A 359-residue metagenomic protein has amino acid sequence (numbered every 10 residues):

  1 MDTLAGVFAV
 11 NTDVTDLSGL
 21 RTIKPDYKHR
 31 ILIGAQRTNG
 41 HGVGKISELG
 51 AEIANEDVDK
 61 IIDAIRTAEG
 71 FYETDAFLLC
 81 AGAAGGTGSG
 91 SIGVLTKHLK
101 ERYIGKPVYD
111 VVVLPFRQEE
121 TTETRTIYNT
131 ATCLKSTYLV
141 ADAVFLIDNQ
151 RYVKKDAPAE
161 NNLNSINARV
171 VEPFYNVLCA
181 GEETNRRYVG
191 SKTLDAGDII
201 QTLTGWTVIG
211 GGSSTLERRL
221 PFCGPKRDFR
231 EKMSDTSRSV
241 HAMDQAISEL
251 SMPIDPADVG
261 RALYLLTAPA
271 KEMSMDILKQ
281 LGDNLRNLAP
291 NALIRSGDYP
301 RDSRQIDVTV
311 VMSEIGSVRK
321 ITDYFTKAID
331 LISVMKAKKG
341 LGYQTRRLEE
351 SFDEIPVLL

Functional and structural regions predicted by a protein language model:
M1-L359: Tubulin/FtsZ superfamily GTPase core signature
